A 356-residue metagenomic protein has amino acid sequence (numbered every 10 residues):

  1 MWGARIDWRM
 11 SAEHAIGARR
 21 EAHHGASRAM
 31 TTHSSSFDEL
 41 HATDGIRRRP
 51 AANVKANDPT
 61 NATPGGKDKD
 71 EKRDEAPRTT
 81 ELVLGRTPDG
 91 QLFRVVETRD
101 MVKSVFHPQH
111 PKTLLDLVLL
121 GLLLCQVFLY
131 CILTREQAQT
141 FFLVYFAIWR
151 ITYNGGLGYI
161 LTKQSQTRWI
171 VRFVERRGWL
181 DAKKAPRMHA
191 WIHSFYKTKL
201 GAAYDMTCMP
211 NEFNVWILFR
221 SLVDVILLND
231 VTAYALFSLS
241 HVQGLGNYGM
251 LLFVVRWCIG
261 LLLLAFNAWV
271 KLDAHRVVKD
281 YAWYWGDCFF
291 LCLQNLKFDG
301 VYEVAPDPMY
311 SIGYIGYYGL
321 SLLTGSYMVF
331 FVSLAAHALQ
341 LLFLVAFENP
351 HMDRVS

Functional and structural regions predicted by a protein language model:
M1-D299, S311-S356: Membrane-anchoring alpha-helices and their flanking helix-loop junctions
